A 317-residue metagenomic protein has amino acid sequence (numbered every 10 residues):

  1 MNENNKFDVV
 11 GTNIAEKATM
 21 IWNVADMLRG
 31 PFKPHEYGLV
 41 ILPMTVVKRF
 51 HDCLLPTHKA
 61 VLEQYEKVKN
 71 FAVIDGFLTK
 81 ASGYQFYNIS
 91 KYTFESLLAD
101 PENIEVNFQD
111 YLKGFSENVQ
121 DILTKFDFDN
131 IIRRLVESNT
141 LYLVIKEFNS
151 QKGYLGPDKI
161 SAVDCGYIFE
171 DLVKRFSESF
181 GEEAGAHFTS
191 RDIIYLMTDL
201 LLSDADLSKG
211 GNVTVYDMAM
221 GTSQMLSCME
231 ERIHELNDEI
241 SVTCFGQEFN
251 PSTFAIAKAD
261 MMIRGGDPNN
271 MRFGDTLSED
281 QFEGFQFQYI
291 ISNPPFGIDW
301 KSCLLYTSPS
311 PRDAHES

Functional and structural regions predicted by a protein language model:
M1-A205, N270-S278: Non-catalytic, mostly N-terminal accessory regions of nucleic-acid modification and defense proteins
M44, P295-F296, S310: Hydrophobic residues in alpha-helical membrane-spanning segments
R49, W300-K301, H315-S317: Local alpha-helix boundary/kink/capping signal
A184-S292, G297-D299: Conserved S-adenosyl-L-methionine
G297-S308: Mobile active-site "lid"/loop adjacent to the S-adenosyl-L-methionine
Y306-S317: Single conserved hydrophobic/aromatic residue that forms the stacking wall/gate of nucleotide- or nucleobase-binding
